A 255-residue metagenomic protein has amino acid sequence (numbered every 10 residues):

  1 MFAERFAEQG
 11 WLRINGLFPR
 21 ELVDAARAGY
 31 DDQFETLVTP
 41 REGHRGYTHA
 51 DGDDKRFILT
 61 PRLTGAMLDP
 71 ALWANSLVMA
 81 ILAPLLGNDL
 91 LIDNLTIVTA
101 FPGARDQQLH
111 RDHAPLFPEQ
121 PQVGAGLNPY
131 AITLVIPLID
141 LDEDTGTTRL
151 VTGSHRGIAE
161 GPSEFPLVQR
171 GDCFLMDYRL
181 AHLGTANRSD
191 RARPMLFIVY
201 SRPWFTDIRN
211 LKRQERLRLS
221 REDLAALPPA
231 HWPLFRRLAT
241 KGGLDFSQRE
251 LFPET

Functional and structural regions predicted by a protein language model:
M1-Q9, N15-Q120: Non-heme Fe(II)-dependent double-stranded beta-helix
F6, W73, I92, G126-P129 (+3 more regions): A generic fold-level signal
G65-A71, G161-P162, L183-T185: Active-site rim elements
N94-I97, L134-I136, L196-Y200: A structural signal for short, well-ordered beta-strand segments
G103-V168, T206-Q214: Catalytic core of non-heme Fe(II) oxygenases with the double-stranded beta-helix
C173, L180, T185-T255: Non-heme Fe(II)/2-oxoglutarate
